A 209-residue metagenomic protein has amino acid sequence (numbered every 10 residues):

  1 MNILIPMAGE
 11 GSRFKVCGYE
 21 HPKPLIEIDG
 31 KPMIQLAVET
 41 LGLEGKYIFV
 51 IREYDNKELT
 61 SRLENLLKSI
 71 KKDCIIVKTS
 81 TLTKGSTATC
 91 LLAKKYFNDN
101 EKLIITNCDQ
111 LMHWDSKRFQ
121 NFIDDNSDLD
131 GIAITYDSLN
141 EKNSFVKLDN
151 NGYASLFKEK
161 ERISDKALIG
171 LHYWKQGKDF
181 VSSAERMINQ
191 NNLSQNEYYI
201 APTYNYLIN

Functional and structural regions predicted by a protein language model:
N2-I5, R13-Y19, I26-E27, K31-I105: Conserved N-terminal catalytic core of the sugar/cofactor nucleotidyltransferase
Y19-P24, I188-Q190: Short glycine-enriched, charge-decorated loop/helix-capping segments at active-site entrances that position
L25, I76, G131-I132, N209: Conserved beta-strand scaffold positions in the cores of enzyme catalytic domains, especially in NTP/NDP-utilizing
T60-L63, C90, A154, G177-F180 (+1 more regions): A general structural signal for well-ordered alpha-helical segments in protein cores
L66-K71, K147-D149, Y206-N209: Short, conserved catalytic or adaptor-binding loops enriched in Gly and charged residues
N107-L111: The conserved acidic donor/metal-binding loop of glycosyltransferases
H113-N191: Conserved core of the sugar-phosphate nucleotidyltransferase
N192-N209: Catalytic core and acceptor-binding pocket of nucleotide-sugar-dependent glycosyltransferases
